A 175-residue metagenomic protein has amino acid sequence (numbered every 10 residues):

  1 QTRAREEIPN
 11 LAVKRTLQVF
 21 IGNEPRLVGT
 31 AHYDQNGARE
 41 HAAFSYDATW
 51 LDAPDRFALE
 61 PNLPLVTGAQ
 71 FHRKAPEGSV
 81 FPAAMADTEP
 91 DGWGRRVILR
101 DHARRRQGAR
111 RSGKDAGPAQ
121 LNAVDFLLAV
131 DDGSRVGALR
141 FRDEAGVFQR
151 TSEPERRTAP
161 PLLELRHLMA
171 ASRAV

Functional and structural regions predicted by a protein language model:
Q1-V175: Phosphate/dinucleotide-binding and metal-coordinating scaffold of catalytic cores in nucleotide-dependent enzymes
